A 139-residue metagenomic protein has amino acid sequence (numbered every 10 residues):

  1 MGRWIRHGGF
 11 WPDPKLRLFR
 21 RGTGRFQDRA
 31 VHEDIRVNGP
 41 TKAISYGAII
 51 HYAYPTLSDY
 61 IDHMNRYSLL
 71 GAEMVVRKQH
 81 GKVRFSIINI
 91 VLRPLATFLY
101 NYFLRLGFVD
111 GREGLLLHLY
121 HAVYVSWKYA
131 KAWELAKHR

Functional and structural regions predicted by a protein language model:
M1-R139: Catalytic-site signature of metal-activated, phosphate-bearing donor transferases, centered on the GT-A/GT-A-like
